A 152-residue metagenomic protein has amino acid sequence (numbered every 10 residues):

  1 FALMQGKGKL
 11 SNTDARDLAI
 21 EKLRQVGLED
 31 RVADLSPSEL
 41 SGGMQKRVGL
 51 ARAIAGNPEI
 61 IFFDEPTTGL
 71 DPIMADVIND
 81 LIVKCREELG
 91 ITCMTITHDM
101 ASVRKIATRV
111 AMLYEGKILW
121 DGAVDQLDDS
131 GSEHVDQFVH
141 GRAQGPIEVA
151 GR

Functional and structural regions predicted by a protein language model:
F1-D14, Q25: ABC-type ATPase nucleotide-binding domains, specifically the catalytic core motifs of the NBD
T13-R31: Conserved ABC ATPase "signature" region
S36-L40, M44: Conserved ABC ATPase signature
N57: Conserved catalytic motifs of ABC-family nucleotide-binding domains
I61-D64: Catalytic Walker B motif of ABC-type/P-loop ATPase nucleotide-binding domains
T97-H98: H-loop/switch region of ABC-family ATPase nucleotide-binding domains
